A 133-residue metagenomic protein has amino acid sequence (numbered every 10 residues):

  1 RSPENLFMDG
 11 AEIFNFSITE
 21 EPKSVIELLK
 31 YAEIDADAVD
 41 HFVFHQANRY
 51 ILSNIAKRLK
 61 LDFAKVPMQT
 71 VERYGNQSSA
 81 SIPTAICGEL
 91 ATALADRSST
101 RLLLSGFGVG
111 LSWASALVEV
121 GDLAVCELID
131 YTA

Functional and structural regions predicted by a protein language model:
R1-V71, A124-A133: Hydrophobic pocket-lining "lid/loop/helix" segments that shape and contact the acyl-thioester
I13-F16, G75-N76, E89-L90: N-terminal start-of-chain detector that recognizes signal peptides and the immediate post-cleavage beginning
I18, R49, N76-P83: Short alpha-helical patches at coil-to-helix transitions and adjacent helical residues in well-structured domains
E20, S24, S81, A85-G88: Well-ordered alpha-helical segments embedded in enzymatic catalytic cores
N48-Y50, Y74, V109-L111: Short Gly/Pro-enriched loop/turn and capping motifs at secondary-structure junctions
A64-R73, A93-T100: Short, charged helix-to-loop "capping" segments that act as catalytic/coupling loops
P67-S81, S105: Cysteine-centered functional microenvironments
P83-A133: Conserved beta-strand-centric core segments of catalytic alpha/beta enzyme folds
